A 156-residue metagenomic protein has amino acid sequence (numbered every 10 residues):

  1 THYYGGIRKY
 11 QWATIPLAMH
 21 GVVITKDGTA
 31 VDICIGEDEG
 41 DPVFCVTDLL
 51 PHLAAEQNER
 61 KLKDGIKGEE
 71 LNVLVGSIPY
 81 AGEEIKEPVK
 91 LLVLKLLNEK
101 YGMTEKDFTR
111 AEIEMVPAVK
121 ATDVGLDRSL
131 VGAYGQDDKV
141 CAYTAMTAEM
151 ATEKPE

Functional and structural regions predicted by a protein language model:
T1-E156: N-terminal hydrophobic/helix-forming segments and targeting peptides
